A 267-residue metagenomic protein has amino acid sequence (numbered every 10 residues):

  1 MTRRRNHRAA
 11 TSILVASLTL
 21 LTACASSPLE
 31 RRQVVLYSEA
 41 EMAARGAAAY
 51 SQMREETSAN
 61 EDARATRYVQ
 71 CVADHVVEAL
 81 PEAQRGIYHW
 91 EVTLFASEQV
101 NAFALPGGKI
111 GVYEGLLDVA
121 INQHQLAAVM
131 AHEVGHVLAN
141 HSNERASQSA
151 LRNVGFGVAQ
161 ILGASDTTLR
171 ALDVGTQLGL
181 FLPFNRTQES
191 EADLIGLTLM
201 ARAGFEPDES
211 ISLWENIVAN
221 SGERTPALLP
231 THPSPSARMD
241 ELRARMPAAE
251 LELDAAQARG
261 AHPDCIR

Functional and structural regions predicted by a protein language model:
M1-C24: Sec-dependent bacterial lipoprotein signal peptides
T11-S12, C24-R267: A Zn2+-metalloprotease active-site environment signal
